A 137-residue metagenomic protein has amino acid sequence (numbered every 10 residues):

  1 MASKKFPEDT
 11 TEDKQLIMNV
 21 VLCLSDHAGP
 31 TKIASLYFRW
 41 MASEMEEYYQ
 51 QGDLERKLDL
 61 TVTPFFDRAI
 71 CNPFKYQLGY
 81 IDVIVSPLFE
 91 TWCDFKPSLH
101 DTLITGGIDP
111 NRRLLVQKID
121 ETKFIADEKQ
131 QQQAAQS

Functional and structural regions predicted by a protein language model:
M1-S137: Divalent metal-dependent phosphate-bond-processing catalytic cores, especially two-metal-ion Mg2+/Mn2+ enzymes that act
